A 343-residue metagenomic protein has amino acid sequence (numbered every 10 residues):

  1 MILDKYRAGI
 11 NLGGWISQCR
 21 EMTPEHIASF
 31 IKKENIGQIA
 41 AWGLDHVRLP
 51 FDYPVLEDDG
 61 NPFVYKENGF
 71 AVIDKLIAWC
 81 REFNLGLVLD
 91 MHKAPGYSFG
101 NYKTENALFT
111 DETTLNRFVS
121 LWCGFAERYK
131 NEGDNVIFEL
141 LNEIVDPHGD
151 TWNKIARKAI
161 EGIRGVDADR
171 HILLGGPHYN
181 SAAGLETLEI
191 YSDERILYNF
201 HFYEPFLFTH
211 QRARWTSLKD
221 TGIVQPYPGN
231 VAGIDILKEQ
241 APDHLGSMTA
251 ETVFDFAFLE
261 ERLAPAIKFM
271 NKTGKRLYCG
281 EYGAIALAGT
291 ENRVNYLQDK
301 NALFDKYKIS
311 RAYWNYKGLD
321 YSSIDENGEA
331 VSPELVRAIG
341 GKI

Functional and structural regions predicted by a protein language model:
L3-H171, G176-P177, S181-G184, R195 (+3 more regions): Active-site mouth of glycoside hydrolases
Y6, T110-V253, E260-I285, A302 (+1 more regions): Active-site region of glycoside hydrolase catalytic domains
E21, F208-R212, N315, S323-I324: Short conserved micro-motifs at the rims of enzyme active sites and ligand-binding pockets
H26-I27, R214-L218, N292-V294: Short, surface-exposed loop/helix-turn segments at secondary-structure junctions that function as lids/hinges flanking
S29, F256-L259: Mobile cap/lid helix-loop segments that gate and shape the active-site cleft of serine hydrolases
K32, R262-L263, Y296-L297: Amphipathic coiled-coil/heptad-repeat helices and related helical stalk/stem segments that mediate oligomerization
P62-Y65, Y102-E105, L188, R293-N295 (+1 more regions): Short low-complexity, flexible loop/linker segments enriched in glycine and/or proline with clustered acidic
A288-I343: Aromatic-rich peripheral "rim/lid" segments of glycoside hydrolase catalytic domains that contact and position glycan
